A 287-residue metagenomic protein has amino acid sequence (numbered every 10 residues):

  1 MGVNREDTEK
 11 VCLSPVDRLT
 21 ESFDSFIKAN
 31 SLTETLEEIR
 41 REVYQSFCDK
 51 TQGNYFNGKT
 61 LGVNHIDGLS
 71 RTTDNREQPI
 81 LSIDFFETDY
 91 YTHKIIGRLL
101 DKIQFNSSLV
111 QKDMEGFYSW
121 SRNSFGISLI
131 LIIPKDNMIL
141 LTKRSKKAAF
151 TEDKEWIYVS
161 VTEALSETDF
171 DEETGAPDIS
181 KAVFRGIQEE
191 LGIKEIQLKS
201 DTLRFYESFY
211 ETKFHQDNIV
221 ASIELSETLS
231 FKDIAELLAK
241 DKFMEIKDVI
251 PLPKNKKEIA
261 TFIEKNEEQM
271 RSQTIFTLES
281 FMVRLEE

Functional and structural regions predicted by a protein language model:
M1-R185, I193-E287: N-terminal leader/linker segments that precede catalytic domains of diphosphate-processing enzymes
Q188: Juxtacatalytic substrate-recognition/specificity segment
